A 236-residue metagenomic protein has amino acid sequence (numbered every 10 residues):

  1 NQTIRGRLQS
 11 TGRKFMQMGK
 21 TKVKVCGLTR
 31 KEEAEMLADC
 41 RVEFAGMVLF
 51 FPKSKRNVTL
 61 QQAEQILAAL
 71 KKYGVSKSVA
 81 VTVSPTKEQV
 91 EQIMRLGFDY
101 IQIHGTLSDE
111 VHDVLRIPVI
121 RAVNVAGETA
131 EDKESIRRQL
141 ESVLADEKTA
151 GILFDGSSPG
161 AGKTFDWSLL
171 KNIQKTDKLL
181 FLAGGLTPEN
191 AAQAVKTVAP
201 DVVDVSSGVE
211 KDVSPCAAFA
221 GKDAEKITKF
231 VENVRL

Functional and structural regions predicted by a protein language model:
N1-F15: N-terminal amphipathic/basic-hydrophobic helices that include classical n-h-c signal peptides and signal-anchor
G19-V23: Extreme N-terminal starter segment of soluble prokaryotic enzymes
T29, S54-Q62, E131, S135 (+3 more regions): Alpha-helix N-cap and loop-to-helix initiation/capping positions
A34-D39, L144-E147: Alpha/beta enzyme core
L37, I101, I152, D166 (+3 more regions): Conserved, mostly hydrophobic/aromatic
E43-K53, Q102-L107, S157-S158, V198-K226: Glycine-rich phosphate-binding active-site loops on the catalytic face of alpha/beta enzymes
L49-K55, A68-L182, T187-N190: Conserved anion-binding
